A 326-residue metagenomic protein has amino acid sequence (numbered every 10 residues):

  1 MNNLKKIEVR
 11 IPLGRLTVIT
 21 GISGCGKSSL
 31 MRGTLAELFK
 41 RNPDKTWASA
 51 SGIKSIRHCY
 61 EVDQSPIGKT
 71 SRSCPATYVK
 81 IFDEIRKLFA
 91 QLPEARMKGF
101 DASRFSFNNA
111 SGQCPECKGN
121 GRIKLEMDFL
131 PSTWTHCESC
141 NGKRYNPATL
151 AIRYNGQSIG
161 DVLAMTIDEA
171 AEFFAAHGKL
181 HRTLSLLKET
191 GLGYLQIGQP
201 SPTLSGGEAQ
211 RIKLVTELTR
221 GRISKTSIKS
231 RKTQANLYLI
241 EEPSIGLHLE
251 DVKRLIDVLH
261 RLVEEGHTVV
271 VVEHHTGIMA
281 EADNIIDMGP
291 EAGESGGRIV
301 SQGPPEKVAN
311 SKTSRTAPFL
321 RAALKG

Functional and structural regions predicted by a protein language model:
M1-G326: Conserved phosphate-binding elements of NTP-dependent enzyme cores
